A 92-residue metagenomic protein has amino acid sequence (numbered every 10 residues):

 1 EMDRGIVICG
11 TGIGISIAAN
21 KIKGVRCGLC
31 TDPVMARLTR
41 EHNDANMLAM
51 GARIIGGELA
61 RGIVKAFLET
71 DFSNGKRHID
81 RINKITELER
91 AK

Functional and structural regions predicted by a protein language model:
E1-R4: Short alpha-helical segments enriched in small residues
V7-R53: Mid-chain, well-packed structural core segment of small domains
P33-K92: C-terminal binding/interaction regions
